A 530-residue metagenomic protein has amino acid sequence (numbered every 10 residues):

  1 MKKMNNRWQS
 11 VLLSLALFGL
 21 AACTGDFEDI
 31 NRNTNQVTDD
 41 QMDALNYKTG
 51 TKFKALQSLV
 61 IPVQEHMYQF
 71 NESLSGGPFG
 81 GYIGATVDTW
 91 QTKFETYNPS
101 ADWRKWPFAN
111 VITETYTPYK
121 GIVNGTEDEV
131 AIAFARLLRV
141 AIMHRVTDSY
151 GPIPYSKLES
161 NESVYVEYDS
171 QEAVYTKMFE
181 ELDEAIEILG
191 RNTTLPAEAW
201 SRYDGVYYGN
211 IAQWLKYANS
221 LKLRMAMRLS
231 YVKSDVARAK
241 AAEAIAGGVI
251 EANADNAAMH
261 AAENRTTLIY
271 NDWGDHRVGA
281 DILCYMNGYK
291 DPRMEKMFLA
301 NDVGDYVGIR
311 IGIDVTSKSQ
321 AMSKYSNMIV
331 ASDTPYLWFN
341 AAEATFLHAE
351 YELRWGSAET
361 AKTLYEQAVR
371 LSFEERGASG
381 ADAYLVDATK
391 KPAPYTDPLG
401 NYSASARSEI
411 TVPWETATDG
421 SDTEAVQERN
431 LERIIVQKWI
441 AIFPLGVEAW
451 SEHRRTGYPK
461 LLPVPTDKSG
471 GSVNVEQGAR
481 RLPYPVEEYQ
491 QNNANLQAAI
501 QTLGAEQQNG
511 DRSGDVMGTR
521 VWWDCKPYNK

Functional and structural regions predicted by a protein language model:
M1-A21: Sec-dependent bacterial lipoprotein signal peptides
C23-G81, N110, G125, P459 (+1 more regions): Membrane-proximal, proline-rich intrinsically disordered regions
N35, M42, L158-S160, D255 (+4 more regions): Short capping/connector residues at structural and topological boundaries
E65-L74, P152-I153, R238, S451: Beta-strand acidic-aromatic groove motif in beta-rich domains, primarily in extracellular
Y68-E72, F298-A300, G446-R455: Short coil/turn segments at secondary-structure boundaries
Y82-L138, I142-A383, G420-E432, Q437 (+1 more regions): Structured, solvent-exposed acidic/aromatic patches
V386-K530: C-terminal functional modules
